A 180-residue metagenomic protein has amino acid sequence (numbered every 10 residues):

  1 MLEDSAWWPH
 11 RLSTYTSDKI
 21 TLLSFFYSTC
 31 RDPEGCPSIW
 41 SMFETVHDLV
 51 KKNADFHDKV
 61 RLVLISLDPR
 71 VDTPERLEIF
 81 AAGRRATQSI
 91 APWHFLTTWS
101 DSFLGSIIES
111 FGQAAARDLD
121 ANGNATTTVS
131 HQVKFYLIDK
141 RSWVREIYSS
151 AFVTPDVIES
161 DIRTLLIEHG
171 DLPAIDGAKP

Functional and structural regions predicted by a protein language model:
M1-W7: Mature N-terminal segment immediately following signal peptide/propeptide cleavage in secreted/periplasmic
R11-M42, L62-V63: Short active-site neighborhood of thiol/selenol oxidoreductases, capturing the structured segment around
K19, F26-T29, E34, H47-A54 (+4 more regions): Sec/Tat-exported extracytoplasmic proteins
F25, L67, K140: Cofactor-binding loop segments of dinucleotide-utilizing enzymes, especially the Rossmann-like FAD- and NAD(P)+-binding
S38-I107: Structural microenvironment flanking redox-active thiols in thiol-disulfide oxidoreductases
E109, Q113-P180: Thiol-/selenol-based redox modules, centered on thioredoxin-like and closely related oxidoreductase domains
